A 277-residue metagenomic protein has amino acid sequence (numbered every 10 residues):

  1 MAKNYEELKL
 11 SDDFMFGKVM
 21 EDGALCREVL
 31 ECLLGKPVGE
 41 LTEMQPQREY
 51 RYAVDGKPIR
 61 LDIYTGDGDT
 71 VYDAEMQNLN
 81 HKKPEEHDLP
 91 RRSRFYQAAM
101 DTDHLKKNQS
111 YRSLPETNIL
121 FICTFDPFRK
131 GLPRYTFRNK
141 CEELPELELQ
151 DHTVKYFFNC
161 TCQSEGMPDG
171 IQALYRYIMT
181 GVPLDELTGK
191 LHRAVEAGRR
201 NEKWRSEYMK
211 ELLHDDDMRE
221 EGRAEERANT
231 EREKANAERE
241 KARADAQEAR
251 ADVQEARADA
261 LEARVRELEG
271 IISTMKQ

Functional and structural regions predicted by a protein language model:
M1-V154, S164: Accessory alpha/beta interaction modules
A2-E6, L10, F14, Y50 (+2 more regions): Short, charged alpha-helical interaction segments and adjacent helix-coil junctions
F137-N139, L147-Q172, R176-G189: N-terminal globular core domains of eukaryotic regulatory proteins
